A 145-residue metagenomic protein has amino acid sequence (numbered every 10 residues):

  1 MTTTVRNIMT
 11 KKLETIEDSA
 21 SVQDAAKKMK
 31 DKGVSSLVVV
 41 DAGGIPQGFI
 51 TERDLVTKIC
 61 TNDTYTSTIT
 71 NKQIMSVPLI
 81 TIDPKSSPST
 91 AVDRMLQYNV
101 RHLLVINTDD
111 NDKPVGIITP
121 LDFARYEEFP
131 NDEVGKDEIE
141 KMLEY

Functional and structural regions predicted by a protein language model:
M1-K12, T51-D83, S87-Q97, I117-Y145: Tandem CBS (Bateman) regulatory domains
T2-T10, A20-V22, V38-P46, G116: Short charge-dense sequence patches
K12-T15, I45-P46, T81, K113: Short, flexible active-site loop motifs that bind/organize anionic cofactors or intermediates
T15-G33, V40, I82-V100, I106-T108 (+1 more regions): The conserved cystathionine-beta-synthase
M29, L37-R53, M95, L103-D122: A glycine-centered beta-loop-beta connector
